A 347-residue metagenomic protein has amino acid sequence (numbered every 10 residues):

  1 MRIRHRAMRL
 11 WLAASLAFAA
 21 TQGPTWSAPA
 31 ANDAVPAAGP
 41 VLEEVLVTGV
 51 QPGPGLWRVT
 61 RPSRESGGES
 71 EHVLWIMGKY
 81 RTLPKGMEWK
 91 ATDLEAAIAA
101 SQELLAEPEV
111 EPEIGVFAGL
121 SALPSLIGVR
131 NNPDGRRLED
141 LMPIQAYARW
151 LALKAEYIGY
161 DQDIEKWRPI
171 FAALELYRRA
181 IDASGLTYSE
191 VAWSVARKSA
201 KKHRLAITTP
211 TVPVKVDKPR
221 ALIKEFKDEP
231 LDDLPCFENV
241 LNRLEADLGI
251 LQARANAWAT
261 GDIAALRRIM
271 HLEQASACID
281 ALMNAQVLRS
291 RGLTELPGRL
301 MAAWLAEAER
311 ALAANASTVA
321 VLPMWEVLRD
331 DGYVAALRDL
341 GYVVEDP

Functional and structural regions predicted by a protein language model:
M1-R2, G115: Coil-to-alpha-helix initiation sites in intrinsically disordered, low-complexity, charged segments
R2-L12: Bacterial N-terminal signal peptides that target proteins for export
W11-Q22: Bacterial N-terminal signal peptides
A19, T25-A31: Boundary at the C-terminal end of the N-terminal hydrophobic targeting segment
D33-Q51, G55, V59-G292: Structured, acidic catalytic/metal-binding patches in enzyme active sites
L282-P347: A cross-kingdom marker for long, charged
